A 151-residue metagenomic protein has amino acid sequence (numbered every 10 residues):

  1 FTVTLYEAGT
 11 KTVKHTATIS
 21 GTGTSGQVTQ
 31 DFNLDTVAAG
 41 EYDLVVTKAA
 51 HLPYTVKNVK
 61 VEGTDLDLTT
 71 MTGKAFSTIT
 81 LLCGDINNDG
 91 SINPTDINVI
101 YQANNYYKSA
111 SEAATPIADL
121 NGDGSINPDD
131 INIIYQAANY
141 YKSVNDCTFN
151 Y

Functional and structural regions predicted by a protein language model:
V3-E7, V46: Conserved aromatic beta-strand anchor motif in extracellular beta-sandwich/beta-rich domains
Y6-T29: Short, acidic Ser/Thr/Gly-rich low-complexity loop/linker segments typical of extracellular and cell-surface proteins
G21, H51-I79: Structured interaction patches on ligand/partner-binding surfaces of diverse proteins
Q27-D35, L68-T70: Exposed aromatic-hydrophobic patches
A38-A39, N88: Surface-exposed loops/turns
A39-A49: A short, solvent-exposed beta-strand micro-motif common in secreted/extracellular proteins
G73-N88, P116-I117: Short domain-boundary/entry signatures in modular proteins, especially in secreted/extracellular architectures
I86-A113, D123-Y151: Alpha-helical segments with a strong preference for the paired helices of cellulosomal dockerin domains
